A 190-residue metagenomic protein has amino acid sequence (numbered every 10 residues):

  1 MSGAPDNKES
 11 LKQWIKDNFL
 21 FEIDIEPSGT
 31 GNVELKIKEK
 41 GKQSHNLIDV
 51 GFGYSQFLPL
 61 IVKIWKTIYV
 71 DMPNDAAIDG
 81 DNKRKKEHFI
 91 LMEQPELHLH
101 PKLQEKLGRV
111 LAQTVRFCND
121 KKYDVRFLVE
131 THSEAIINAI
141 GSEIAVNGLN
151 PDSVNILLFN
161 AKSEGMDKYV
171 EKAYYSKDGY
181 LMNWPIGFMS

Functional and structural regions predicted by a protein language model:
G3-K8, Q13-W14, F21-W184, M189: Switch/communication elements of ASCE P-loop NTPase nucleotide-binding domains
